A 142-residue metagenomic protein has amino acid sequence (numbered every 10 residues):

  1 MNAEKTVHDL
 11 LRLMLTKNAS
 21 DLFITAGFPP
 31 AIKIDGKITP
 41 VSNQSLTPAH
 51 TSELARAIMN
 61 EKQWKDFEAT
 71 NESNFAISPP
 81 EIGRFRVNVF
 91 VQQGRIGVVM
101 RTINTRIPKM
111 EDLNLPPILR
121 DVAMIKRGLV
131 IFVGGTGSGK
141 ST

Functional and structural regions predicted by a protein language model:
M1-G135: N-terminal "pre-motor" subdomain/linker immediately upstream of P-loop NTPase catalytic cores
K140: Conserved lysine of the Walker
